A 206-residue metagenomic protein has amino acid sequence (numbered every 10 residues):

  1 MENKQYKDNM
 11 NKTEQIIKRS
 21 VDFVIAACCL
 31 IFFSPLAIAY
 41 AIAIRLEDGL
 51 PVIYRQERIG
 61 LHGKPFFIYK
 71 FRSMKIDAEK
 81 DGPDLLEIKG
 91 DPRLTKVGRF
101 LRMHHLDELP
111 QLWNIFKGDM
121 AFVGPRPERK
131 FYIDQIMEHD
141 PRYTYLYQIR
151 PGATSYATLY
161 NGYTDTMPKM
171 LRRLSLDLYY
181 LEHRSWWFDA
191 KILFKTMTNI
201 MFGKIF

Functional and structural regions predicted by a protein language model:
M1-Y6: Hydrophobic transmembrane alpha-helix segments characteristic of membrane transport and insertion machinery
D8, K12-T13, T144-F206: C-terminal terminal-structure detector
N9-D77, N114, W186-F206: A hydrophobic, helix-centered structural microdomain
D22, D107-E108, D177, D189: Acidic active-site catalytic centers that drive phospho-/nucleotidyl reactions and related ester hydrolyses
A26, A41, Y54, T95-R99 (+2 more regions): Positions in alpha-helical segments
Y54-R93, T154-R173: Short, glycine-rich, amphipathic interfacial segments at transmembrane boundaries or analogous
E87-R150, L193-T196, I200: A short, structured surface patch at a secondary-structure boundary
